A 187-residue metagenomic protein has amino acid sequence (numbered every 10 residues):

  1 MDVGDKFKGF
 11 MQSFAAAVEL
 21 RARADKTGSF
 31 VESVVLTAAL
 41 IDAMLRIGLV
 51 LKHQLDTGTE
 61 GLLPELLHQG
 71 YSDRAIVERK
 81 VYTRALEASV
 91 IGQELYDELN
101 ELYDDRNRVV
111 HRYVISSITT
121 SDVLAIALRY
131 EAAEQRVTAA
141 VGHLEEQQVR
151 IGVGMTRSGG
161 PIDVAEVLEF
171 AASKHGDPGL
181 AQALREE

Functional and structural regions predicted by a protein language model:
D2-A15, K80, D97-E101, D105 (+1 more regions): Polyanionic, low-complexity intrinsically disordered segments
D2-I76: Amphipathic alpha-helical interface elements
L45, V50-N100, D104-R108, R112 (+2 more regions): Flexible secondary-structure boundary motifs
